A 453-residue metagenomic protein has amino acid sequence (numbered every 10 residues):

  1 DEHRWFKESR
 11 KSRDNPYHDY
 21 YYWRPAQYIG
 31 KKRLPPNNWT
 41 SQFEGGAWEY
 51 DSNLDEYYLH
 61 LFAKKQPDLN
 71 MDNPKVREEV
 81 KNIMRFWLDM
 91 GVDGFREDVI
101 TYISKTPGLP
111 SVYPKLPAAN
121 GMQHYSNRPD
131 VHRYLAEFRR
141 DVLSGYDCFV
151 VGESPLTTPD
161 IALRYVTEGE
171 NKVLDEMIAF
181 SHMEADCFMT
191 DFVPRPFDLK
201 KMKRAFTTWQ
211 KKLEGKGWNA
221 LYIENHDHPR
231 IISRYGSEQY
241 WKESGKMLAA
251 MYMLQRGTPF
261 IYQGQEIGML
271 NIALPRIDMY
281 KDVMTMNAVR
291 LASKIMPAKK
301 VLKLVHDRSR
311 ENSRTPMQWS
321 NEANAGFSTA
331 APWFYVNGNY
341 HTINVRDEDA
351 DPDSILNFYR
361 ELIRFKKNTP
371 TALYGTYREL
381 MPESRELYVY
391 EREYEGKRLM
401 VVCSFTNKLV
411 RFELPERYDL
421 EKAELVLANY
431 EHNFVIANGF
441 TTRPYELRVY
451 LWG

Functional and structural regions predicted by a protein language model:
D1-R85, D89, Y102-D160, Y165-T167 (+1 more regions): Acidic/aromatic-lined carbohydrate-recognition and catalytic surfaces of CAZymes acting on diverse glycans
R4-K11, P110-K115, R164-N171, G236-Q239 (+2 more regions): Short secondary-structure boundary/capping segments
A63, K172, E311, T442-P444: A short, structural micro-pattern
F95-E97: Hydrophobic residues within beta-strands of alpha/beta enzymes
N120, G217-Q239: Active-site clefts of carbohydrate-active enzymes
Q123, R133-G145, F149, L156 (+8 more regions): Loop/helix patches that line or flank the sugar-binding groove of alpha-linked glycan CAZymes
L409-Y430: Beta-strand-rich binding/interaction modules
F434-G453: C-terminal beta-strand-rich structural cap/linker in extracellular carbohydrate-active enzymes
